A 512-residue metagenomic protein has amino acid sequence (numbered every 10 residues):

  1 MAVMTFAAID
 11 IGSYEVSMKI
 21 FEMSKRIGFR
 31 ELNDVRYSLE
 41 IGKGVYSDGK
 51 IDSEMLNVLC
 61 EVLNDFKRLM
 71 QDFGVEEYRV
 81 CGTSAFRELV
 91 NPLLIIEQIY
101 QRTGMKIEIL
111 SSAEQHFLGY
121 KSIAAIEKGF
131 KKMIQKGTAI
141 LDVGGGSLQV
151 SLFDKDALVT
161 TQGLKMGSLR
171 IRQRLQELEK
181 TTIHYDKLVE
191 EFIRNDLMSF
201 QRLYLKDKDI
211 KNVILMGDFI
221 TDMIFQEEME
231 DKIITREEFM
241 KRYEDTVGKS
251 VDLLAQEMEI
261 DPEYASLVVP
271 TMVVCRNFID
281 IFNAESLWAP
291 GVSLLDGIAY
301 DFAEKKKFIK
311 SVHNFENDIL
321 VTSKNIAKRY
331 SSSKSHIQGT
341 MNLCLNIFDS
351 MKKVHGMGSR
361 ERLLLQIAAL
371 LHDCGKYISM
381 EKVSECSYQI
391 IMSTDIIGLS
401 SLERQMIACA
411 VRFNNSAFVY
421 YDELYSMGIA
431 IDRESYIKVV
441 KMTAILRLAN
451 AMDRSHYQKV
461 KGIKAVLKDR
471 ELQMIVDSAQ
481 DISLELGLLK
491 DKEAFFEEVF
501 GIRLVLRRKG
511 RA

Functional and structural regions predicted by a protein language model:
M1-A7, I11-S17, F21-A85, P92 (+1 more regions): N-terminal glycine/serine-rich phosphate-binding loop of ATP-dependent small-molecule kinases, especially carbohydrate
A2-R30, K132-T161, D218: Gly/Thr-rich phosphate-binding beta-strand-loop-beta motif of the actin/hexokinase/Hsp70
G12-E15, D72-V75, Q101, G144-G146 (+3 more regions): Short flexible coil/turn linkers enriched for glycine and charged/polar residues that connect secondary-structure
G44-N64, R68, A85-L89, I95 (+6 more regions): Helical "lid/coupling" subdomains associated with nucleotide-phosphate turnover
V80, I109, A289, L506-R508: A structural preference for short, hydrophobic beta-strand core positions in alpha/beta folds
E285, F500-A512: A short amphipathic beta-strand at an alpha->beta junction
M452-L504: Low-complexity, glycine/alanine/valine/leucine- and proline-rich hydrophobic stretches
